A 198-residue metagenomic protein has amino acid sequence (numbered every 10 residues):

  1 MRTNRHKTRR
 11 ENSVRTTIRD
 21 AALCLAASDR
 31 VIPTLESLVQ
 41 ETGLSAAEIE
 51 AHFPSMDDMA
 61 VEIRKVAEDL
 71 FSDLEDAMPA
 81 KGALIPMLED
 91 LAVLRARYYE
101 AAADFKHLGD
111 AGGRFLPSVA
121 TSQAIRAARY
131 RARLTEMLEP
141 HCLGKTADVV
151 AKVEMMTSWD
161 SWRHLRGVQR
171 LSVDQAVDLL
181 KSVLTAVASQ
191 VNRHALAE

Functional and structural regions predicted by a protein language model:
M1-N12, L196-E198: N-terminal intrinsically disordered/low-complexity leader segments
T17, A21, L25-D58, E62: Helix-turn-helix
T17, A21-S28, D73-A77, K152 (+2 more regions): Solvent-exposed, amphipathic alpha-helical segments
L25-A26, D58-A67, V119-S122, R126: Alpha-helical DNA-contacting segments of helix-turn-helix folds
L35, R64-S72: Short, basic, alpha-helical segments at the C-terminal edge of helix-turn-helix-like DNA-binding modules
E75-A101: Hydrophobic alpha-helical connector segments
R95, L108-G109, V153, T157: Short alpha-helical scaffolding segments that buttress acidic/His motifs in well-ordered protein cores
E139-L184, V191-E198: Hydrophobic/aromatic-rich alpha-helical bundle segments in the mid-to-C-terminal region
